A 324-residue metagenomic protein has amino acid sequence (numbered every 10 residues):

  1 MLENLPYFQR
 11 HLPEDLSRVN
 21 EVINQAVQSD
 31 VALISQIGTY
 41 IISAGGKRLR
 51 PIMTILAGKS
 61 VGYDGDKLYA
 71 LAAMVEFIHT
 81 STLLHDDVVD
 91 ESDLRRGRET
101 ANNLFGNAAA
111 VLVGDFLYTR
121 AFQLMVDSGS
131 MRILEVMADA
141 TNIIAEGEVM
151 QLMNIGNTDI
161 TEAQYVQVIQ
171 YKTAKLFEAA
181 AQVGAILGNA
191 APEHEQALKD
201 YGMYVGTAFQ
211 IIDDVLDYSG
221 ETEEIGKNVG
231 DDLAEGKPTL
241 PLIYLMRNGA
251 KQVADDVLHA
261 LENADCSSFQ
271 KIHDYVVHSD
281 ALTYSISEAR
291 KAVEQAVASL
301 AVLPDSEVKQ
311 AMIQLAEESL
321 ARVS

Functional and structural regions predicted by a protein language model:
M1-S324: All-alpha prenyltransferase/terpene-synthase fold signal
